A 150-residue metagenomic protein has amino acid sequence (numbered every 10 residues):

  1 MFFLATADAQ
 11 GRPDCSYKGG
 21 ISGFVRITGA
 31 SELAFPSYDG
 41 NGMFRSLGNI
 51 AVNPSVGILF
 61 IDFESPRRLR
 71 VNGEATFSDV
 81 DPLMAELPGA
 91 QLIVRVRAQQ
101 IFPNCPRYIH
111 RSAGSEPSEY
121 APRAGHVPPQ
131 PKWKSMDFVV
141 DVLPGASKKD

Functional and structural regions predicted by a protein language model:
M1-D150: Binding-site signature for planar aromatic cofactors or substrates
